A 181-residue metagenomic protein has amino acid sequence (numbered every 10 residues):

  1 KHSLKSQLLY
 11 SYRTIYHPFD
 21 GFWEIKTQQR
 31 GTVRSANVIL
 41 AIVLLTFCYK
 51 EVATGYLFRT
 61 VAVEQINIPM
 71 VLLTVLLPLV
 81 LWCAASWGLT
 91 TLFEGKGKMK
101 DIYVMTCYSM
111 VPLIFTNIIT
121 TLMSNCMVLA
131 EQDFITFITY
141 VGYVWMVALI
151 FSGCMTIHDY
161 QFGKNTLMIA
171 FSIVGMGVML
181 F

Functional and structural regions predicted by a protein language model:
H2-K100: Selected alpha-helical membrane-embedding segments in polytopic membrane proteins
W82-F181: Hydrophobic alpha-helical transmembrane segments and adjacent short intramembrane/lumenal linkers of inner/organellar
